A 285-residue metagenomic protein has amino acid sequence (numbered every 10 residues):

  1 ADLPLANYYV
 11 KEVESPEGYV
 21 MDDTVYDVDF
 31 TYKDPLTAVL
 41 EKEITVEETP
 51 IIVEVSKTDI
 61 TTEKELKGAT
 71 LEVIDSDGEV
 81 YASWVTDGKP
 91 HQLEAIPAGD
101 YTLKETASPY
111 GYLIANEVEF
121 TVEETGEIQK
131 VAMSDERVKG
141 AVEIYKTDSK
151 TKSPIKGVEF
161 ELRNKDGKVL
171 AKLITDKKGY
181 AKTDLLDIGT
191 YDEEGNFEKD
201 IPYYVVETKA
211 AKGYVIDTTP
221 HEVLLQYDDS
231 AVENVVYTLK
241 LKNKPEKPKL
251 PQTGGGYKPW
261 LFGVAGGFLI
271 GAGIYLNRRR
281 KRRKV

Functional and structural regions predicted by a protein language model:
A1-V285: Solvent-exposed loop/turn and edge beta-strand elements of beta-rich ligand-binding domains
